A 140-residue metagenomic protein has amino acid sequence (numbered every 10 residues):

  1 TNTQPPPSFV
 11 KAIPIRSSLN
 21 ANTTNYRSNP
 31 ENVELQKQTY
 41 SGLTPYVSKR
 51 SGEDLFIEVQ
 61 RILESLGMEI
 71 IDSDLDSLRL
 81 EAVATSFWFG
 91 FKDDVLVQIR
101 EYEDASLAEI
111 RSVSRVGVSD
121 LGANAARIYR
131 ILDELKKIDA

Functional and structural regions predicted by a protein language model:
T1-A140: Ser/Thr-rich, low-complexity intrinsically disordered terminal regions
